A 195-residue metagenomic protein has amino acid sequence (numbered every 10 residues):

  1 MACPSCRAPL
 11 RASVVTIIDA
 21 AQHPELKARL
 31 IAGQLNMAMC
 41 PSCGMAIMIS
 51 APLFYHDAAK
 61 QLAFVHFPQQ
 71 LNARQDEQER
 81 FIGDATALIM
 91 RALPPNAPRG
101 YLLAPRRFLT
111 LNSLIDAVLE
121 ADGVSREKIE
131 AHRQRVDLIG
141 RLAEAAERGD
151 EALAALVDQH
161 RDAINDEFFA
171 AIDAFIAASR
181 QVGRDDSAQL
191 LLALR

Functional and structural regions predicted by a protein language model:
M1, A8, G33-N36: Short metal-coordination and nucleic-acid-contact micro-motifs, chiefly zinc-binding Cys/His arrays
C3-C6, C40-C43: Short cysteine-rich clusters marking metal-coordination/redox-active sites
P9-S13, I49-S50: Short, non-ligating residues that shape and space the ligands of small metal-coordination modules and catalytic
Q22-M37, Y55: Short linker/helix segments within small regulatory modules
S42-L119: Domain-exit/linker segments immediately C-terminal to small folded modules
E147-L153, R180-A188: Charged, low-complexity interaction regions
D158, D185-A193: Short, charged, amphipathic alpha-helical segments
R161-D173: Short amphipathic alpha-helical heptad-repeat segments
